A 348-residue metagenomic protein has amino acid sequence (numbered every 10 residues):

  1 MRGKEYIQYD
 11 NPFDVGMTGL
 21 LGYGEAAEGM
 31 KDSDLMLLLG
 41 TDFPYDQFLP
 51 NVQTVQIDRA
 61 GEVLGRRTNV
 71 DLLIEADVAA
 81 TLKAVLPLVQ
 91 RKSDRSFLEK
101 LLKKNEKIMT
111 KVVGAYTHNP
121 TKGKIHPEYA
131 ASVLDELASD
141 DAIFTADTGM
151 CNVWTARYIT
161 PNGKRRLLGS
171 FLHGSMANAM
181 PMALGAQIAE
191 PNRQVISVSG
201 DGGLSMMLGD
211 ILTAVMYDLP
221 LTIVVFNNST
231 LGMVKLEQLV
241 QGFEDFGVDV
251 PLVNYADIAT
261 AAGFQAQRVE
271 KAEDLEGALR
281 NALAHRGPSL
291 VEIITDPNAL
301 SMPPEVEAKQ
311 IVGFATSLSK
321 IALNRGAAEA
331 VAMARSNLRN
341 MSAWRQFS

Functional and structural regions predicted by a protein language model:
G3-K4, T148-M150, N228-T230, I294-A299: Glycine-rich beta-alpha junction loops
K4-K104, L279, L283: Glycine-rich, acidic loop regions that bind phosphate or pyrophosphate groups
V15-T18, G22, L64-L72, R165-G169 (+5 more regions): Short beta-alpha connecting loops at secondary-structure transitions that line or flank enzyme active sites
T18, D32, T81, P87 (+2 more regions): Conserved thiamine diphosphate
E25-A26, D32-P44, V153-L231: Thiamine diphosphate
Q47, R280-S348: Glycine/aspartate-rich loop-and-adjacent alpha/beta segment that forms the canonical ThDP
D58-R66, G232, V250-A256: Short, glycine/polar-rich helix-capping loops at beta-to-alpha or helix-loop-helix junctions that flank or form
E106-P181, A186: Active-site diphosphate/adenylate-binding microenvironment
